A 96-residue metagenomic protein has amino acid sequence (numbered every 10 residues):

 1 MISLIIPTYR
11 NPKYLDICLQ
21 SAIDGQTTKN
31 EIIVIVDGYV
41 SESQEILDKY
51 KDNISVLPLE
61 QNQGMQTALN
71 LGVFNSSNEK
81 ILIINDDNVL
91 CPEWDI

Functional and structural regions predicted by a protein language model:
M1-S3, E31: Cell-envelope/extracellular polymer assembly enzymes that use nucleotide-activated donors
I6-I17, G38: Active-site beta-to-alpha loop of glycosyltransferases that engages the nucleotide-sugar donor
Q20-K29: Short, acidic, metal-binding catalytic loop of nucleotide-sugar glycosyltransferases
V36-Q44: A conserved acidic beta->alpha catalytic loop
D37, I84-D86: Active-site acidic Asp-centered loop
L59-S76: Glycine-rich, basic loop-to-helix element that forms the pyrophosphate-binding segment of sugar-nucleotide handling
I81: Short aromatic/hydrophobic "clamp" motif used to bind/position activated sugar donors
N88-I96: Acidic donor-binding/catalytic loop of UDP-sugar-dependent glycosyltransferases, especially processive GT2
